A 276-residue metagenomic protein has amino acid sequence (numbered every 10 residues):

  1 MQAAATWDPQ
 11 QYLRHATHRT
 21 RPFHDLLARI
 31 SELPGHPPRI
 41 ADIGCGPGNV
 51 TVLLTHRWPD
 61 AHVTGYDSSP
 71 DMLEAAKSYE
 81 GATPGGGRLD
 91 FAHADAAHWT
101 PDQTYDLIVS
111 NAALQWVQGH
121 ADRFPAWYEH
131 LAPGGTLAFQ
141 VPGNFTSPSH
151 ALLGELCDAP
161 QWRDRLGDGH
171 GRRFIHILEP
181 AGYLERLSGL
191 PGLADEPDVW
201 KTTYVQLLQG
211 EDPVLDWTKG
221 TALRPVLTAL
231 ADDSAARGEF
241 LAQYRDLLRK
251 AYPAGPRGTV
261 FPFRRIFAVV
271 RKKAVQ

Functional and structural regions predicted by a protein language model:
A3-T20: Class I SAM-dependent methyltransferase Rossmann-like catalytic core, especially the SAM/SAH-binding loop
T17-P38, L53: Conserved alpha-helix/loop element of class I SAM-dependent methyltransferases that forms part of the SAM/SAH-binding
R39-W99: Class I SAM-dependent methyltransferase SAM/SAH-binding core
P47-N49, R173-G189, L193-Q276: Conserved Class I S-adenosyl-L-methionine
A97-I108: A short acidic, Gly/Pro-enriched loop at the edge of an enzyme's catalytic core that lines a small-molecule cofactor
L107-H120, G143: A short SAM/SAH-binding and catalytic strip from SAM-dependent methyltransferases
V117-Q118, L131-P133: Helix-to-beta-strand junctions that scaffold the AdoMet/dcAdoMet cofactor pocket in Class I SAM-dependent enzymes
A121, Y128, T136-Q209, D233: Conserved catalytic/acceptor-binding region of the Class I
